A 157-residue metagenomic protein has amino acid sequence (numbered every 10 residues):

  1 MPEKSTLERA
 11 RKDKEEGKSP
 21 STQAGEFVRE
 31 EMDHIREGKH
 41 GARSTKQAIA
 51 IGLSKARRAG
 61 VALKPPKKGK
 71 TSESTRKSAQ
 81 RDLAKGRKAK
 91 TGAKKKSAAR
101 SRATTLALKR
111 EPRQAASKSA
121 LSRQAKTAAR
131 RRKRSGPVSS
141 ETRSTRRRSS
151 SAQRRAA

Functional and structural regions predicted by a protein language model:
M1-A157: A charge-rich, low-complexity, intrinsically flexible signal that marks solvent-exposed coils, linkers, repeats
